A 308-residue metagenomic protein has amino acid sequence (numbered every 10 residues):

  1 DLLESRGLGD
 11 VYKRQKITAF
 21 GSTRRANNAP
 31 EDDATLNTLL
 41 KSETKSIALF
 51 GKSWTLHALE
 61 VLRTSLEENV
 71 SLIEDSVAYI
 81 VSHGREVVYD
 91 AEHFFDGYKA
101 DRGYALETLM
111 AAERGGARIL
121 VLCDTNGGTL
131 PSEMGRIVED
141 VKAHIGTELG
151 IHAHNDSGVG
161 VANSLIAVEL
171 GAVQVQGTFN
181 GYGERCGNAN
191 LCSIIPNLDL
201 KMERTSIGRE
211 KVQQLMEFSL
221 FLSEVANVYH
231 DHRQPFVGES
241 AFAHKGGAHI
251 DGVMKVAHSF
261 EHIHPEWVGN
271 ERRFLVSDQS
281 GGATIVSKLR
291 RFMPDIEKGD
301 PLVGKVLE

Functional and structural regions predicted by a protein language model:
D1-Y12: Single conserved hydrophobic/aromatic residue that forms the stacking wall/gate of nucleotide- or nucleobase-binding
R14-G21, H83-D90, I145-N155: Short beta-strand/loop segments at the ligand-binding rim of alpha/beta enzyme cores
R25, L66, F95-Y98, R102 (+7 more regions): Hydrophobic alpha-helical scaffolding
N28-V88, E92-T147, L165-L170: Alpha/beta enzyme core
G51-S53, L170-G187: Glycine-rich phosphate-binding active-site loops on the catalytic face of alpha/beta enzymes
M134, C186-S193: Histidine/acidic-residue-rich catalytic or RNA/ligand-binding cores of hydrolases and nuclease-related proteins
A153-F179: Small-aliphatic-rich amphipathic alpha-helix that forms the alpha element of a beta-alpha
P196, M202-E308: A mid-to-C-terminal "edge-of-domain" accessory segment
